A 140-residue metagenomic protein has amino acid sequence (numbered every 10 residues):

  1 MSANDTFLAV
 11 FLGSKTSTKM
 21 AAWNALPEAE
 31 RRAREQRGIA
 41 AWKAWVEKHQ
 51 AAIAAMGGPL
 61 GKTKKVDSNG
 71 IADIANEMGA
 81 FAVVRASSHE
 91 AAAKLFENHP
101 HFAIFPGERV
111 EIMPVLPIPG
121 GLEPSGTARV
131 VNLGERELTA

Functional and structural regions predicted by a protein language model:
M1-A140: Conserved, structured core segments of small domains
